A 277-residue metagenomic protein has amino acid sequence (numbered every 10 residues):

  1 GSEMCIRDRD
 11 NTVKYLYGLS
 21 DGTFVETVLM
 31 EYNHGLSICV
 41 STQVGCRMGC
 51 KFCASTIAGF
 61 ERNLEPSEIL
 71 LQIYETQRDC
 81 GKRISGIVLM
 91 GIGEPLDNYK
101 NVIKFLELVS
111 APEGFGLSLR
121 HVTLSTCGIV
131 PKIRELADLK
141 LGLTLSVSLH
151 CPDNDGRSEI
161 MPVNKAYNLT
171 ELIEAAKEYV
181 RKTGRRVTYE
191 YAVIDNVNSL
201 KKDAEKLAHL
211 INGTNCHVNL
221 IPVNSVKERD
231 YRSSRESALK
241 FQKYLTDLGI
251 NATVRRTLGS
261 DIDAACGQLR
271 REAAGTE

Functional and structural regions predicted by a protein language model:
G1-I6: Short, small-residue-biased leader/transition segments that mark boundaries at the very start of proteins
D10, L19-G22: Acidic/polar residues in short coil/turn loops that connect beta-strands within repeat-based beta-sheet scaffolds
F24-L29: A short loop-to-beta-strand scaffold at the N-terminal edge of the catalytic core in hydrolase folds
E31-E68: Canonical Radical SAM [4Fe-4S] cluster-binding loop centered on the CxxxCxxC motif and its immediate flanking residues
T56-G86: Conserved alpha-helical substructure of the radical SAM core
Q77-G86, G91-L248, A252: Conserved AdoMet/S-adenosylmethionine-binding subsite of the radical SAM
D247, T257-E277: Radical SAM enzyme core and accessory elements
